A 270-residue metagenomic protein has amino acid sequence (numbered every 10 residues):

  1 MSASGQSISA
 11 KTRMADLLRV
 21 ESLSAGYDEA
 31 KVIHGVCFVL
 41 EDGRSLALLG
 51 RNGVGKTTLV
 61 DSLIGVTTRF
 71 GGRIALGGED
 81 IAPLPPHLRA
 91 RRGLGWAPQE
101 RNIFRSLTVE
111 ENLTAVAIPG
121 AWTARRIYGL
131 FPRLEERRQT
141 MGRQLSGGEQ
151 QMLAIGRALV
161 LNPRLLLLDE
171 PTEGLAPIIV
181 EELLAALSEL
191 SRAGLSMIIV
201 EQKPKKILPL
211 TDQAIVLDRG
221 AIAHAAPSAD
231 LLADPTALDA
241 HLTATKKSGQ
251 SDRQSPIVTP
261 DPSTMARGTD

Functional and structural regions predicted by a protein language model:
S2-G5, G129, V216-R219, A229-D270: C-terminal boundary and immediately downstream tail of ABC-type ATPase nucleotide-binding domains
L49-R51: The feature captures the beta-strand-to-loop junction immediately N-terminal to the Walker
I64: Helix-to-loop junction immediately C-terminal to a conserved catalytic motif
T68, D80-R101, A124, E136-Q139 (+1 more regions): ABC ATPase NBD coupling module
G72-D80, R92, G120-G129, A226: Conserved ABC transporter NBD signature motif
M141-L145, E149: Conserved ABC ATPase signature
A158-L159: ABC ATPase C-loop
L166-E170: Catalytic Walker B motif of ABC-type/P-loop ATPase nucleotide-binding domains
